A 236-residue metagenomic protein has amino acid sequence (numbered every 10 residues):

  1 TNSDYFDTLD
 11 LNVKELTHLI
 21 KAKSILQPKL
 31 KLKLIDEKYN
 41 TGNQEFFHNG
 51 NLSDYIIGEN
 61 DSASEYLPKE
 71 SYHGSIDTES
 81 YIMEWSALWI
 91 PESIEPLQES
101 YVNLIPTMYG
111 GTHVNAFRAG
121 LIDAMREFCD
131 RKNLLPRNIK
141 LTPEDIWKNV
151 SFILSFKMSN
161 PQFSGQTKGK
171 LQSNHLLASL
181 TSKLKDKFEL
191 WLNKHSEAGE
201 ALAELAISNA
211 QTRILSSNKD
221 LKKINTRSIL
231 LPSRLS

Functional and structural regions predicted by a protein language model:
T1-S236: GHKL-family ATPase ATP-binding module
